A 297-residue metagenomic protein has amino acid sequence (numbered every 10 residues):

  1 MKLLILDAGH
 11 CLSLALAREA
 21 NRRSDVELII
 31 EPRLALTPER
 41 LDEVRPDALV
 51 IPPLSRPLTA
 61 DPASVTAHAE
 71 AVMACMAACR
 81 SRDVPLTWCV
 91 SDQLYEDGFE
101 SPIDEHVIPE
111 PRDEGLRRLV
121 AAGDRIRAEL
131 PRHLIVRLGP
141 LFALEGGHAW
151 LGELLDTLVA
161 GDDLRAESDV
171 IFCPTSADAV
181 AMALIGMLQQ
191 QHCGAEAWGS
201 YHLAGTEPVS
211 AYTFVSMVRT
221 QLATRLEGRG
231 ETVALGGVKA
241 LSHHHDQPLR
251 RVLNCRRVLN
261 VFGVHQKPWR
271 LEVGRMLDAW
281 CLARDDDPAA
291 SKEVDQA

Functional and structural regions predicted by a protein language model:
M1-S24: N-terminal Rossmann NAD(P)H-binding glycine-rich loop of SDR-like oxidoreductase domains
L6, P52, L86-D92, V136-L138: SDR active-site strand-loop-helix element
E31-M73, A78-R80: NAD(P)H-binding glycine-rich loop region in Rossmannoid oxidoreductase-like domains and their noncatalytic homologs
A48, M73-R112: Conserved Rossmann-fold NAD(P)-dependent oxidoreductase catalytic core, especially the SDR/UDP-sugar
V65-T66, S101-G123, H148, P174-T175 (+1 more regions): Short-chain dehydrogenase/reductase
R127-F172, A179, I185-G186: NAD(P)-dependent short-chain dehydrogenase/reductase
A183, Q190-H244, R284-A290, D295: Mid/C-terminal beta-alpha module of Rossmann-like enzyme folds, strongest in SDR-family dehydrogenases/epimerases
K267-A297: Amphipathic terminal alpha-helices
